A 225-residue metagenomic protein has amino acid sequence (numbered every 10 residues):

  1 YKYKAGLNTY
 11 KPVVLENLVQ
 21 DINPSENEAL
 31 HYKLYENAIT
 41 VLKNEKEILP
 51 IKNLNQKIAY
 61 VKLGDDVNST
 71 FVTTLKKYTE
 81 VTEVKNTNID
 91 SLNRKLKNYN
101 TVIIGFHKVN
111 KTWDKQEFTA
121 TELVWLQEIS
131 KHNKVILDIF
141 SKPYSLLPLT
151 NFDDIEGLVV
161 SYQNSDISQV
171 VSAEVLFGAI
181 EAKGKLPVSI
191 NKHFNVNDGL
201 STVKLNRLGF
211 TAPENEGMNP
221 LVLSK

Functional and structural regions predicted by a protein language model:
Y1-L221: Preference for extracellular/luminal or secreted protein segments
